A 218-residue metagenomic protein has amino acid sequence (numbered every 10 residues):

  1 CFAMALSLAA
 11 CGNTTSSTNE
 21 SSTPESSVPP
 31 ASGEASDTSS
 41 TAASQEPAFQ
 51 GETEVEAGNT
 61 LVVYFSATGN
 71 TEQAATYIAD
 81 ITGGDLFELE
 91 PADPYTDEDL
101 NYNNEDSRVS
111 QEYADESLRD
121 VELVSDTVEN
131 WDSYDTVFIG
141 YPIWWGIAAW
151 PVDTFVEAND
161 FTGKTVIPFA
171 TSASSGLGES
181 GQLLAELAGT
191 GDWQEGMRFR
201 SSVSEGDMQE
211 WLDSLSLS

Functional and structural regions predicted by a protein language model:
C1-A3: Sec-dependent N-terminal signal peptides
S7-A10: C-terminal motif of bacterial Sec signal peptides marking the signal peptidase cleavage site
G12-S218: Active-site-proximal alpha-helix that buttresses catalytic centers in soluble enzyme cores
